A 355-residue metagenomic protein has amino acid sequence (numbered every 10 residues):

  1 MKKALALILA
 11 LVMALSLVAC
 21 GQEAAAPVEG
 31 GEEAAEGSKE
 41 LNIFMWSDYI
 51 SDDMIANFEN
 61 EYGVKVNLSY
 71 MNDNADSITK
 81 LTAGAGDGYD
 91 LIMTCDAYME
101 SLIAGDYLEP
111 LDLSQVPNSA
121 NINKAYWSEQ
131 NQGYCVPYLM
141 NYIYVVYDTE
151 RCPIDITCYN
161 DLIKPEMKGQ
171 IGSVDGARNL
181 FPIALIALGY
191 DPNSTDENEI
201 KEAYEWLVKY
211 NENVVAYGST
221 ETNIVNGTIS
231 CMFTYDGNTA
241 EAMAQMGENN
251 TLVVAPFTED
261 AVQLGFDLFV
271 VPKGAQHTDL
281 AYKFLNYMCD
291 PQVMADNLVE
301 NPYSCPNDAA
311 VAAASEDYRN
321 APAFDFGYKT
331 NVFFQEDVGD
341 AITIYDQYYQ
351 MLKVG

Functional and structural regions predicted by a protein language model:
M1-L41, G355: Short, low-complexity disordered leader/linker segments with a strong preference for bacterial N-terminal type II
G30-S101: Early extracytoplasmic/lumenal segment of secretory-pathway proteins
S38-L41, Y62-V64, D87-D90, M167-I171 (+4 more regions): Loop/turn elements at helix/coil->beta-strand transitions in domains of secreted/extracellular proteins
F44-D52, G88-I229: Extracytoplasmic ligand-binding site segments that recognize negatively charged/polar headgroups
M99-S101, C231-N250: A ligand-binding cleft/hinge motif common to bilobed small-molecule-binding domains
N141, K201-K209, E248-K273: Periplasmic-binding protein-like
D267, P272-V332: Mature extracytoplasmic/periplasmic domains
T330-G355: Conserved C-terminal helix/tail region of periplasmic/extracytoplasmic solute-binding proteins
